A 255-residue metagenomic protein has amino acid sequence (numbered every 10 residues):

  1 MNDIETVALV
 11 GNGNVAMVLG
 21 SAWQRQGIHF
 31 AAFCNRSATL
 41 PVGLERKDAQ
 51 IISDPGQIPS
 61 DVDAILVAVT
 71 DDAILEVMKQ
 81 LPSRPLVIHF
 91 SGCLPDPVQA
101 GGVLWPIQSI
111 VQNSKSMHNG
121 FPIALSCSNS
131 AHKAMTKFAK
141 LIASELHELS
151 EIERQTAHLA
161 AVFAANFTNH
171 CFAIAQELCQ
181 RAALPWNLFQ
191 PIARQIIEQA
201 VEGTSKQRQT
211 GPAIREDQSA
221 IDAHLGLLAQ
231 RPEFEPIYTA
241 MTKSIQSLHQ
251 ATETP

Functional and structural regions predicted by a protein language model:
M1-D54: NAD(P)+-binding Rossmann beta1-loop-alpha1 motif at the extreme N-terminus of oxidoreductases
H29, K115-V201, K243-S244, H249: Internal alpha-helical scaffold of NAD(P)-dependent oxidoreductase catalytic cores
A38-G43, P95-V98, A131-K133: Short, charged/polar "capping" segments at the starts of alpha-helices and the immediately preceding loops
E45-S53, R84-I88, V98-I107, K140-L146: Active-site regions of enzymes building and remodeling cell-envelope glycoconjugates
P55-D61, K79: Short amphipathic alpha-helix with an adjacent loop that forms part of the alpha/beta core around
A64-N119: Glycine/small-residue-rich loop that forms an oxyanion/phosphate-binding "nest" at active or ligand-binding sites
R194-P255: Interdomain hinge/lid region at the active-site interface of Rossmann-like NAD(P)-dependent oxidoreductases
